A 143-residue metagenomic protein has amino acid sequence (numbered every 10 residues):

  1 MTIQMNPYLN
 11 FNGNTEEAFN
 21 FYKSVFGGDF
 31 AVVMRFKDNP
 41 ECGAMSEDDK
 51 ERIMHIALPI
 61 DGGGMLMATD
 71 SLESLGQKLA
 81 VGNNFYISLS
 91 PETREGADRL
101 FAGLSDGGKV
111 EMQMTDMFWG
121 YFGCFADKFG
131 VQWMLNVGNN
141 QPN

Functional and structural regions predicted by a protein language model:
M1-T115, C124-N143: Glyoxalase I/VOC metalloenzyme domain signal
F118-G120: Short, small/polar residue-rich loop motifs at catalytic or cofactor-binding pockets
